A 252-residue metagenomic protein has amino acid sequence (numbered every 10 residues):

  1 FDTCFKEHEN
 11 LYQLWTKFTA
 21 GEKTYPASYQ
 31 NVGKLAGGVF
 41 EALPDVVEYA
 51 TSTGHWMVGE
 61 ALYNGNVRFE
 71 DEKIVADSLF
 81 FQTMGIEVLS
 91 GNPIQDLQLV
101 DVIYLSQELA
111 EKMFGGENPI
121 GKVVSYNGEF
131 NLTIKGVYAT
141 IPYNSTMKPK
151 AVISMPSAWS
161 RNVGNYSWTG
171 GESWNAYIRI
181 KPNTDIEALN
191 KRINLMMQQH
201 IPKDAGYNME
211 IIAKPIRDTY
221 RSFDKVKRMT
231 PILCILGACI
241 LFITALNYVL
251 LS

Functional and structural regions predicted by a protein language model:
F1, V226-S252: Hydrophobic alpha-helical transmembrane segments of multi-pass inner-membrane transport and secretion
F1-M113, E117-N118, S125-T133, K191 (+2 more regions): Structured, solvent-exposed hinge/loop segments at the ends of secondary-structure elements
K6, T219-S222, S252: Alpha-helical transmembrane segments of integral membrane proteins
R68, D96-L97, E172-S173, L236-C239: Short hydrophobic "helix-edge" motifs at membrane interfaces and signal-peptide entry regions
D77-S90, I103-K225: Mid-to-C-terminal secondary-structure elements that act as membrane-proximal/extracytoplasmic interface segments
I94, A139, N247: Short, flexible micro-motifs
